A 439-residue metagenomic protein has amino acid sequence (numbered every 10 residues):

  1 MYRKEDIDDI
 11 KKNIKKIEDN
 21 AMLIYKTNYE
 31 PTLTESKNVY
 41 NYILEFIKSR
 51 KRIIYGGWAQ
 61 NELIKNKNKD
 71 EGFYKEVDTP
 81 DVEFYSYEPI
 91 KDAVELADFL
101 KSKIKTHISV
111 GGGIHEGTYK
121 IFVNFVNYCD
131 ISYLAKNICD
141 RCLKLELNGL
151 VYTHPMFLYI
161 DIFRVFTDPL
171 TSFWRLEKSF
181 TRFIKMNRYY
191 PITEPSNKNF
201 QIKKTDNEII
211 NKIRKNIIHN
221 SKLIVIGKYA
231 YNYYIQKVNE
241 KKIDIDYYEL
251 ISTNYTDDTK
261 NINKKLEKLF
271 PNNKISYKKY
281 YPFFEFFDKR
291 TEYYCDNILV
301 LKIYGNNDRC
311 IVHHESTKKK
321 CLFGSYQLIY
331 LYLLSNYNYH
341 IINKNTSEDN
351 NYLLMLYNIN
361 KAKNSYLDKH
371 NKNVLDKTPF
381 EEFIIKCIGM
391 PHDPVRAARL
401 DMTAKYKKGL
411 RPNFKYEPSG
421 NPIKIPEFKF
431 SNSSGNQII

Functional and structural regions predicted by a protein language model:
M1, Q437-I439: Universal eukaryotic N-terminal targeting presequences
M1-E62, V165-I226: Helical scaffold of the NTase/Pol beta-like nucleotidyltransferase catalytic core
M22-E30, P80-E83, P195-F200, D246-I251 (+1 more regions): Charged, low-complexity surface segments at secondary-structure and domain boundaries
L23, I47, W58, N127-K203 (+1 more regions): Active-site and adjacent loop segments of nucleotide-processing enzymes that use two-metal-ion phosphate chemistry
S36-I90, I209-D258: Active-site nucleotide-donor binding segment shared across nucleotidyl transfer reactions
I90-A97, T256-K264: Short, conserved charged micro-motifs
D98-D140, K265-I311: Conserved catalytic core of two-metal-ion nucleotidyltransferases
